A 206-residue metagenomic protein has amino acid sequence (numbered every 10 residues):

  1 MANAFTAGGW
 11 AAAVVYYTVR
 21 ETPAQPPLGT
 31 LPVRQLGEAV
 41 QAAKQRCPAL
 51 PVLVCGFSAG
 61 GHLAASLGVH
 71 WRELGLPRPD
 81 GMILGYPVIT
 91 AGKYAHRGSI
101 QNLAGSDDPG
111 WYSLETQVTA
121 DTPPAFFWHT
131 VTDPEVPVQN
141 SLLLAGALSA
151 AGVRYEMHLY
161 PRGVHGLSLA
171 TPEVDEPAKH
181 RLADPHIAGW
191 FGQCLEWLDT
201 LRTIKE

Functional and structural regions predicted by a protein language model:
M1-A2, A13-P51, H186: Catalytic nucleophile-loop/oxyanion-hole region of alpha/beta-hydrolase and closely related hydrolase-like folds
T6-Y16, E156: A fold-wide structural signal in alpha/beta-hydrolase
R34-G110, L114: Primarily recognizes the serine-hydrolase "nucleophile elbow" in alpha/beta-hydrolase and SGNH/GDSL folds
L114-T122: Conserved serine/cysteine hydrolase catalytic core
D121, F127-H129, D133: Short beta-strand/loop motif that positions the catalytic acidic residue of the alpha/beta-hydrolase fold
V131-P134, R162-V164: Acidic beta-to-alpha connecting loop that harbors the catalytic carboxylate
P134-L143: Conserved alpha/beta-hydrolase "acid-adjacent" motif
S149-E206: C-terminal catalytic histidine-bearing segment of alpha/beta-hydrolase fold enzymes
